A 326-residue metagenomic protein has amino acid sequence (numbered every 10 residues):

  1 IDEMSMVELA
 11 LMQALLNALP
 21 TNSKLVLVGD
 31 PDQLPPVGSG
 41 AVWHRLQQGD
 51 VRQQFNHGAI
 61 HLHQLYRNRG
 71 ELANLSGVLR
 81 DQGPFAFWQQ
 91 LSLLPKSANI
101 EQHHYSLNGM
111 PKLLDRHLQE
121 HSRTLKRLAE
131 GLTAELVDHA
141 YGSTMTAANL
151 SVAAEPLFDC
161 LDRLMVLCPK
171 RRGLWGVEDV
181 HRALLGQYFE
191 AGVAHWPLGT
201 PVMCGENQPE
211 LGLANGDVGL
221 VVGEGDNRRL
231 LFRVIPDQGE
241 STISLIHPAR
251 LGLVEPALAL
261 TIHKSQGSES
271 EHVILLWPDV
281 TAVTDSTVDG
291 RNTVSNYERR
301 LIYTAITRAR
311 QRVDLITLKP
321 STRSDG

Functional and structural regions predicted by a protein language model:
D2-E3, G29: Walker B catalytic acidic pair
L9-S23, W43-R45: Short, conserved "post-DEAD/DEAH" coupling segment immediately C-terminal to helicase motif II within the SF2/RecA-like
P20, H195-L198, A214, S265: Residue-level recognition of short, solvent-exposed, well-ordered loop/turn junctions that link secondary-structure
N22-V26, R312-D314: Loop/turn-to-beta-strand initiation segments
D32, P36-V202, Q208-L211: Conserved helicase motor core of P-loop NTPases
R172-F189, L220, R228-S241, L245: Conserved helicase motor "Helicase C" RecA-like lobe of SF1/SF2 P-loop NTPases
L211-V218: Short coil-to-beta-strand transition motifs
V222-G225, L231-G326: C-terminal accessory regions
